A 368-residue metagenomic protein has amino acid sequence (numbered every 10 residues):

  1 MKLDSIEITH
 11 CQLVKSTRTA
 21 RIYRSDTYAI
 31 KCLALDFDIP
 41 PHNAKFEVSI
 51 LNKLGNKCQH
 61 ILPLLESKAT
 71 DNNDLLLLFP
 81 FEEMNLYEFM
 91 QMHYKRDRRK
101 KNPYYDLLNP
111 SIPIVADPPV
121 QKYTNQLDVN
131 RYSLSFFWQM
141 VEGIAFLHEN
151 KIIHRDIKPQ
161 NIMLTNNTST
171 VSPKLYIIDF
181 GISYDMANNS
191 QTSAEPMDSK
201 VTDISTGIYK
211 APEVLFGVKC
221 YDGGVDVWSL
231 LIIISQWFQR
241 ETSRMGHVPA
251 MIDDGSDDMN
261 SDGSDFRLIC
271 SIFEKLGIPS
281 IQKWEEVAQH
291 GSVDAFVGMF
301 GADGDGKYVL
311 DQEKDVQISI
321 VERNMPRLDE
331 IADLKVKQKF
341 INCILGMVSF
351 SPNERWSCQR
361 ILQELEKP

Functional and structural regions predicted by a protein language model:
R21-K45: ATP-binding glycine-rich loop module of kinase domains
P63-L75, E83: Short beta-strand micro-motifs within the conserved protein kinase catalytic domain, predominantly in the N-lobe
F81-V120: Structural motif in protein kinase domains
F136-F137: Activation segment signature within eukaryotic-like protein kinase domains
H148-T165: Catalytic-loop of the protein kinase fold
M163-G207: Activation segment/activation loop of eukaryotic-type protein kinase catalytic domains
E213-V225: Conserved end of the kinase activation segment
L276-C343: C-terminal lobe substrate-recognition/regulatory segment of protein kinase catalytic domains
